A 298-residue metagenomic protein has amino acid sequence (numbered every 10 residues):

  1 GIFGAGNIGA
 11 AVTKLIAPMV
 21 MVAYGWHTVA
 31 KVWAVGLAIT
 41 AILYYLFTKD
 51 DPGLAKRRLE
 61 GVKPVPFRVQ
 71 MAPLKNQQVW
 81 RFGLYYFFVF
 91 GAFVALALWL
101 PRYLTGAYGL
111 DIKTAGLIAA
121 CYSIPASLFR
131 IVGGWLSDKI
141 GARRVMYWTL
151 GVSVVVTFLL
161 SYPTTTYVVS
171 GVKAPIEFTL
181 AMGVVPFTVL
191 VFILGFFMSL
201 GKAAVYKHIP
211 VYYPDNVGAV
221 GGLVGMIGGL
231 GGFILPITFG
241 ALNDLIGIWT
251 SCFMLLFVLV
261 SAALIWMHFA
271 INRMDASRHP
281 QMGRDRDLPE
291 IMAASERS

Functional and structural regions predicted by a protein language model:
I2-P52: Helix-loop-helix hairpin linking two adjacent transmembrane segments in secondary transporters
A10-A11, S123-I131, G232-F233: Residue-level signature of mid-helix packing/kink "hotspots" within the transmembrane helices of 12-pass Major
I16-Y24, L104-T105, L136-S137, T238-G247: Interfacial helix-cap and linker-helix signal at transmembrane-aqueous boundaries of multi-pass secondary transporters
V22-A34, G240-V258: A membrane-interface helix-boundary motif in multi-pass transporters
L46-M71, A276-D287: Flexible cytoplasmic inter-helical loops of multi-pass small-molecule transporters
Q77-L128, K202: Extracytoplasmic gate region of multi-pass secondary transporters
R130-G141: Helix-to-loop junctions at the C-terminal end of transmembrane segments in multipass secondary transporters
R143-V205: C-terminal transmembrane helical hairpin of 12-TM major facilitator-type secondary transporters
